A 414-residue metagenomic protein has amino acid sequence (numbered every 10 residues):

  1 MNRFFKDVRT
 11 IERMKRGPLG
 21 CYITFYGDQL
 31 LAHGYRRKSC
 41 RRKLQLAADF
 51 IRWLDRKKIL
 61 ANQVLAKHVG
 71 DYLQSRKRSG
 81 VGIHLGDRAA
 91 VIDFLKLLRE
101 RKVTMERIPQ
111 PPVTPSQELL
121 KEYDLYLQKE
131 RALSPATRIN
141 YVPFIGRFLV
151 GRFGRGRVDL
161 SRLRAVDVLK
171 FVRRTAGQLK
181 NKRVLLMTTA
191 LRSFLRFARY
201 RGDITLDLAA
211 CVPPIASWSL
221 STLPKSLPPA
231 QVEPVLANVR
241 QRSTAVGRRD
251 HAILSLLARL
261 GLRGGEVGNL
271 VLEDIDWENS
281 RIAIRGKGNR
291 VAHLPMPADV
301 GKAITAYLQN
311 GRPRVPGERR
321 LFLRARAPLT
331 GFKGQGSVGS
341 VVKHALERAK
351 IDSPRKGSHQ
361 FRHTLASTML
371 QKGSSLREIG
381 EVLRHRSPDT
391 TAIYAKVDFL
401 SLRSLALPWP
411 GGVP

Functional and structural regions predicted by a protein language model:
M1-P414: Conserved catalytic core of the tyrosine transesterase superfamily
